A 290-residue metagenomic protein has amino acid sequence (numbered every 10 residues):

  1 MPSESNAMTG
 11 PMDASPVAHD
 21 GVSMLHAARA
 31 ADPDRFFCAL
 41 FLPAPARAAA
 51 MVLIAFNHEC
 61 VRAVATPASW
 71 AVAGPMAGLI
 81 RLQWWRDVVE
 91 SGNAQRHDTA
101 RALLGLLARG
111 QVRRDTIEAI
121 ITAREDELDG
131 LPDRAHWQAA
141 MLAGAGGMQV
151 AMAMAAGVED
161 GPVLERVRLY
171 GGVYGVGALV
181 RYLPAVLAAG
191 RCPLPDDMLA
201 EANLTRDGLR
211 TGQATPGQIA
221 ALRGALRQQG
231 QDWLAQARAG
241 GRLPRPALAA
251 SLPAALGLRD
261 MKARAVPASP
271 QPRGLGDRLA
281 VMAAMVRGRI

Functional and structural regions predicted by a protein language model:
P2-L104, I117-I121, M141-G147, D160-V180 (+1 more regions): Catalytic cores of Mg2+-dependent Asp-rich isoprenoid enzymes
L103-A151, A155-A156: Hydrophobic alpha-helical segments and helix pairs
